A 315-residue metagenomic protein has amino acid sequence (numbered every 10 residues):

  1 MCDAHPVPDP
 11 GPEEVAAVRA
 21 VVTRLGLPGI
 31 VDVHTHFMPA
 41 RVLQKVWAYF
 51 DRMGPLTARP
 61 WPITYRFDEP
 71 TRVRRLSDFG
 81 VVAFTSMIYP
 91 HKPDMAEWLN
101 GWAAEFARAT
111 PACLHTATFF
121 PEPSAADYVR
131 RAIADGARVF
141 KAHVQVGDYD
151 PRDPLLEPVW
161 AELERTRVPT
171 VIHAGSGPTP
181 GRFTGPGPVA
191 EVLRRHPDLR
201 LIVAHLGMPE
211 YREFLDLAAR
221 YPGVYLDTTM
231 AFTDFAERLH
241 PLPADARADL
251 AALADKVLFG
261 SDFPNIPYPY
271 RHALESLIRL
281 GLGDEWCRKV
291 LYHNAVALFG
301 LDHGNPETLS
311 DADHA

Functional and structural regions predicted by a protein language model:
C2-V33, V42-A83, L253-K256, P267-A315: Mid-to-C-terminal alpha-helical segments outside catalytic/metal-binding sites
P6-E14, R138-V139, Y149-L258: Catalytic pocket-lining loop regions of alpha/beta-barrel enzymes, especially the amidohydrolase/enolase/GH5 lineages
V31, T35-F37, V192-R195, L201 (+1 more regions): A generic "structured core" feature
H34, A103, A132, F140 (+6 more regions): Conserved, mostly hydrophobic/aromatic
H36-R41, H91-D94, E122-A125, G147 (+4 more regions): Active-site environment of divalent metal-dependent phosphoester hydrolases
P55-R66, I88, L114-P123, V146-P151: Active-site mouth loops of central-metabolism enzymes
R66-L76, W98, P121-A132: Short, acidic/polar
L76, G80-M95, W102-F120, K141: Short, well-structured secondary-structure segments
